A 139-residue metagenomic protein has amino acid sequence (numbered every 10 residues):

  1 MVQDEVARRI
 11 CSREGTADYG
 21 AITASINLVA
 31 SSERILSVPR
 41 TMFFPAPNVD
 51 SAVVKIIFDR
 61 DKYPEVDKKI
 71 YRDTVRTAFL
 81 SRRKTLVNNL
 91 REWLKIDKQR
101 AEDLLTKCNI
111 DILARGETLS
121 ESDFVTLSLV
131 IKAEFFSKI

Functional and structural regions predicted by a protein language model:
M1-G116, L129-I139: Class I S-adenosyl-L-methionine
F124: Short, Lys/Arg-enriched alpha-helical microdomains
